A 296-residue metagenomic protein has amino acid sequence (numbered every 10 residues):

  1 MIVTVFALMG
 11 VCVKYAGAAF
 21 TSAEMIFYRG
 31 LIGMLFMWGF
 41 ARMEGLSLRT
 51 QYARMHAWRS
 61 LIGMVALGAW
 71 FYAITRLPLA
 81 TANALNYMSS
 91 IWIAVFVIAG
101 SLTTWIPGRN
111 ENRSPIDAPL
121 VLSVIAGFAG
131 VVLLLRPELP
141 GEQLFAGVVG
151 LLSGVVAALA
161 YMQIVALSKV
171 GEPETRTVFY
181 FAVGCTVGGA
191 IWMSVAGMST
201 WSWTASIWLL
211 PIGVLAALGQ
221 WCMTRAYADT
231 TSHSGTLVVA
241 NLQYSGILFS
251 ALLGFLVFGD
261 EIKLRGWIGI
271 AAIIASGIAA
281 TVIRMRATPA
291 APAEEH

Functional and structural regions predicted by a protein language model:
M1, G45-F71, P119, F145-S153 (+1 more regions): Loop-to-transmembrane-helix transition segments
A19-F27, R49-Y52, R136-V156, S194-P211 (+1 more regions): Juxtamembrane helix-entry segments on the extracytoplasmic side of multipass membrane proteins
F20-V65, I93, A126, V156-A160 (+2 more regions): Transmembrane alpha-helices of multi-pass small-molecule transport proteins
E24-L31, I74-N110, T236-L253: Specific alpha-helical transmembrane segments that line the substrate/conduction pathway and gating interfaces
M37, L133-G197, P292-H296: Transmembrane alpha-helical segments that form core, pore/gating elements of small-molecule transporters/exporters
A82-M88, G171-G184, W221-L253, I283: Helix-helix packing/entry segments at the starts of transmembrane helices
A94-I98, I116-R136, R265-R284: Hydrophobic transmembrane alpha-helices of multi-pass small-molecule transport proteins
T104-W105, A240-H296: C-terminal-most transmembrane helix of multi-pass membrane proteins
